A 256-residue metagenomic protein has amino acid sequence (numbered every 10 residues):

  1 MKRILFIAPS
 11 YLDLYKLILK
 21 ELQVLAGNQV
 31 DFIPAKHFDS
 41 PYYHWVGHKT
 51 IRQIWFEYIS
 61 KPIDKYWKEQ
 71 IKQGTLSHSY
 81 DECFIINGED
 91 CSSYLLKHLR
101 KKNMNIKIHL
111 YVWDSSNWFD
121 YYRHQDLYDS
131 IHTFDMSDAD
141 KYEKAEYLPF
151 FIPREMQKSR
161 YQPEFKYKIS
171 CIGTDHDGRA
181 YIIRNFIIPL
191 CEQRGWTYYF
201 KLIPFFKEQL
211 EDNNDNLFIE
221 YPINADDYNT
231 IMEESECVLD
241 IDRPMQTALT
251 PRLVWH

Functional and structural regions predicted by a protein language model:
K2-F56, S60-Q70, N87-Y94, W113-L253: Nucleotide-sugar donor-binding catalytic core of glycosyltransferases
G74-T75, R100, M232: Short hydrophobic patches on amphipathic alpha-helices that form coiled-coil/helix-mediated interaction surfaces
L76-E82: Short acidic/histidine-rich motifs immediately flanking catalytic phosphotransfer sites in two-component signaling
N87, R100-S115: Active-site proximal beta-strand in glycosyltransferases
L96-N103, E192: Surface-exposed amphipathic alpha-helices with a cationic face
